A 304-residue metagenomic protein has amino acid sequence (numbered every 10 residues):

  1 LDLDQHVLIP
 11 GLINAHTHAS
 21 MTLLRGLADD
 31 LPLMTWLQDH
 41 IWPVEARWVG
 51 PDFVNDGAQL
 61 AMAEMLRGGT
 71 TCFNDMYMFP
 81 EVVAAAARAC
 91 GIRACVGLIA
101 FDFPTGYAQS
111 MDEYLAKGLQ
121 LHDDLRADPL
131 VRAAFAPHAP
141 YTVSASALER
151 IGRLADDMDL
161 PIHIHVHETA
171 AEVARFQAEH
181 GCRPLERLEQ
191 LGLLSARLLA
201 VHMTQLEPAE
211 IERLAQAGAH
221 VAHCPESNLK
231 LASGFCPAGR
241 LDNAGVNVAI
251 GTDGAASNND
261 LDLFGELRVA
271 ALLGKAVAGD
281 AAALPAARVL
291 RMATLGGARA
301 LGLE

Functional and structural regions predicted by a protein language model:
L1-I9: Histidine-rich, glycine-flanked metal-binding segment
Q5, H16, L24, G69 (+10 more regions): Divalent metal-coordination and catalytic microenvironments
V7, R25-I92, Y114-A127: Alpha-helical scaffold segments that flank or form the walls of functional sites
G11-T22, P161-A170: Histidine-centered catalytic micro-motifs
L23-D56, R93-D112, T169-R197, A217-H220 (+1 more regions): Active-site gating loops and adjacent loop-to-helix segments of metal-dependent hydrolytic enzymes
V82-T204, A209: Metal-coordinating catalytic core of metallo-dependent amide/deamination hydrolases
Q190-R197, G239-E304: His/Asp/Glu-enriched, well-ordered alpha-helical/loop segment that forms or immediately abuts the divalent-metal
K230-A232: Helical hairpin unit composed of two closely spaced alpha helices linked by a short loop
